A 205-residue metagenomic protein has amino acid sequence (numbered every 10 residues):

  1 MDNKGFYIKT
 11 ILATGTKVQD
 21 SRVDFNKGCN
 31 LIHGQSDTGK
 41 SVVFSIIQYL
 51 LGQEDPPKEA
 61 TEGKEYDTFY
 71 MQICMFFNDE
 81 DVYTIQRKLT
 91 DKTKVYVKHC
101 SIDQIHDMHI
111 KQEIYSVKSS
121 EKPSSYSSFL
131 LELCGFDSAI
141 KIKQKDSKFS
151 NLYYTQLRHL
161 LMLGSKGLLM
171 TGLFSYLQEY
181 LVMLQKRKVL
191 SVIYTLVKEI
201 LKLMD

Functional and structural regions predicted by a protein language model:
M1-Y83: Extreme N-terminal "head/tail" segments of very large remodeling/mechanoenzyme assemblies
A13, I73-M75, L89, M162-S165: Hydrophobic side chains in beta-strands
S36-Q48, R87, G164-S165, G172 (+1 more regions): Residue-level signal for functionally critical sites in structured catalytic/ligand-binding pockets
L50-E54, I73, R87, L130-D137: Hydrophobic, Leu/Ile/Phe/Ala-enriched alpha-helical segments that form helix-helix packing faces
M71-Q72, D81-H99: Gly/Lys-enriched N-terminal cap/neck module of very large, oligomeric protein machines
T90-L201: Extended, charged alpha-helical "arm/stalk" segments used for dimerization and assembly in large NTPase-driven machines
